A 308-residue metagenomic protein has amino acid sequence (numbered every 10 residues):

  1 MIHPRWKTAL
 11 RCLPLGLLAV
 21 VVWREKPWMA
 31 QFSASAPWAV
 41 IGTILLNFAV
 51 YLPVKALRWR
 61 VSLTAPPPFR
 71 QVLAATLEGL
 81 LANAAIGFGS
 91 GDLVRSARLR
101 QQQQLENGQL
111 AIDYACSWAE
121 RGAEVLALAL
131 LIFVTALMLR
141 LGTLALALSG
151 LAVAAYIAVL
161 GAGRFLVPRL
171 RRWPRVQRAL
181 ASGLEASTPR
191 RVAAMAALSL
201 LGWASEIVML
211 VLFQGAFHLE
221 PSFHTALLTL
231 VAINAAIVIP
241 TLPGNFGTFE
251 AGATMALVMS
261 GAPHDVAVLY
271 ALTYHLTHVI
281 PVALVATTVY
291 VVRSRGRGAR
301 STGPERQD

Functional and structural regions predicted by a protein language model:
M1-G79, V134-V238, H264-A271, T277-D308: Predominantly cytoplasmic-facing regulatory/coupling regions of multi-pass membrane proteins
R70-A74, G91-D92, L105-R121, A262-T273: Membrane-interface alpha-helices at helix entry/exit sites of multi-pass transporters
L73-N107: Extended non-transmembrane interhelical loops and adjacent amphipathic helices of multipass membrane proteins
E78-I86, A111-F133, L269-L284: Membrane-embedded alpha-helical segments of transport systems, primarily multispan ion/solute transporters
L80-G87, V231-E250: Transmembrane alpha-helix interface/packing and boundary motifs in multi-pass membrane proteins, characterized by
G91, F165-W173, N245-F249: A cytosolic-side transmembrane-helix exit/cap motif
L99-E106, A251-V266: Interfacial segments of multi-pass membrane proteins
